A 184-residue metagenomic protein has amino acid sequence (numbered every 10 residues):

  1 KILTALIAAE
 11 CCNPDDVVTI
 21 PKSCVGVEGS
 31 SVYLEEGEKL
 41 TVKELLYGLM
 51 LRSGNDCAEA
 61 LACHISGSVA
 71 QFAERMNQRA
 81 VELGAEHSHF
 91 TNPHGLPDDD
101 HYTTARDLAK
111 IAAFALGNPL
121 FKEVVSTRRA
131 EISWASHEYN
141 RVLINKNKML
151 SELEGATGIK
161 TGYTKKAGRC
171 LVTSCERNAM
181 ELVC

Functional and structural regions predicted by a protein language model:
I2-P119: Active-site-adjacent loops and short helices of periplasmic peptidoglycan-processing enzymes
A58-E59, L182-C184: Short small-residue beta-strand/loop micro-motif enriched in glycine and branched aliphatics
S68-V183: Penicillin-recognizing serine hydrolase domain
